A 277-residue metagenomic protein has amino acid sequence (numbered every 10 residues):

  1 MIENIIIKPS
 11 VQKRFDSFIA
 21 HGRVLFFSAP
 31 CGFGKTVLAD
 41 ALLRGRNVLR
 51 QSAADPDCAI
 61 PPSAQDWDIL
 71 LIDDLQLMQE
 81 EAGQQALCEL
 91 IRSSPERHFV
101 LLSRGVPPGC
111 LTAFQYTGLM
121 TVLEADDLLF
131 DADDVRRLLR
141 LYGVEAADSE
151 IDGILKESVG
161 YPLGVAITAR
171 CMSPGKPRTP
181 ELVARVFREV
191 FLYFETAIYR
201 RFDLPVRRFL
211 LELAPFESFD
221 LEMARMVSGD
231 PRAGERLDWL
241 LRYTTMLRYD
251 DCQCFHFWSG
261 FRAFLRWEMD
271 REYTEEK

Functional and structural regions predicted by a protein language model:
I2-F15: N-terminal pre-P-loop "Q-motif" helix
H21-A39: Walker A/P-loop nucleotide-binding motif
V37, Q85-G153, E157, L163-T168 (+1 more regions): Alpha-helical sensor/transducer elements of the RecA-like P-loop NTPase core
R44-A59: Conserved catalytic segments around the Walker B and adjacent sensor/switch elements of P-loop NTPase domains
S63-G83: Conserved P-loop NTPase "ATPase switch" module shared by AAA+ and STAND
S149, L192-E268: C-terminal boundary/linker of central alpha/beta nucleotide-binding cores
E157-R170, V206-R207, E217-L221: The conserved phosphate-sensing helix
P177-R188, Y199-D203, R207, L265-K277: A eukaryote-biased feature capturing mid-to-C-terminal, repeat/solenoid-rich segments of large proteins, strongly
